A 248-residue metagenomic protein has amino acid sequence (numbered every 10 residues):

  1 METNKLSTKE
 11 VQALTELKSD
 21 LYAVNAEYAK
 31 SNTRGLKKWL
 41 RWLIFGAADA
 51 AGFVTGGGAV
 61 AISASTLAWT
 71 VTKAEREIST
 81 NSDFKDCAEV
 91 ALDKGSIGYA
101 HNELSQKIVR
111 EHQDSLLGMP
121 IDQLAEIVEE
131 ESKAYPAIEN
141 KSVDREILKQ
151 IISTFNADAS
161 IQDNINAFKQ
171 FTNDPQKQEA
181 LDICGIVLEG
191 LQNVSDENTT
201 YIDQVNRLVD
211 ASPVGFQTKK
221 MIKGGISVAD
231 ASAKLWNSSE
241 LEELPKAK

Functional and structural regions predicted by a protein language model:
M1-L36: Membrane-active amphipathic alpha-helices
T3, S7-Q12, E27, E146 (+4 more regions): Alpha-helical solenoid repeat scaffolds
V11-N25, K85-E89, A100, C184 (+2 more regions): Membrane-inserting hydrophobic helices used for pore formation or membrane fusion
L14, L21, A48, A59-T66 (+6 more regions): Generic L/I/V-rich hydrophobic alpha-helical segments across diverse proteins
E27-G58: Membrane-penetrating hydrophobic segments
S31, I62-I127: Membrane-engaging insertion elements
I108, M119-E197, D203: Membrane-insertive, amphipathic helical modules of secreted toxins and fusogens
I186-K248: Charge-dense, extended regions
